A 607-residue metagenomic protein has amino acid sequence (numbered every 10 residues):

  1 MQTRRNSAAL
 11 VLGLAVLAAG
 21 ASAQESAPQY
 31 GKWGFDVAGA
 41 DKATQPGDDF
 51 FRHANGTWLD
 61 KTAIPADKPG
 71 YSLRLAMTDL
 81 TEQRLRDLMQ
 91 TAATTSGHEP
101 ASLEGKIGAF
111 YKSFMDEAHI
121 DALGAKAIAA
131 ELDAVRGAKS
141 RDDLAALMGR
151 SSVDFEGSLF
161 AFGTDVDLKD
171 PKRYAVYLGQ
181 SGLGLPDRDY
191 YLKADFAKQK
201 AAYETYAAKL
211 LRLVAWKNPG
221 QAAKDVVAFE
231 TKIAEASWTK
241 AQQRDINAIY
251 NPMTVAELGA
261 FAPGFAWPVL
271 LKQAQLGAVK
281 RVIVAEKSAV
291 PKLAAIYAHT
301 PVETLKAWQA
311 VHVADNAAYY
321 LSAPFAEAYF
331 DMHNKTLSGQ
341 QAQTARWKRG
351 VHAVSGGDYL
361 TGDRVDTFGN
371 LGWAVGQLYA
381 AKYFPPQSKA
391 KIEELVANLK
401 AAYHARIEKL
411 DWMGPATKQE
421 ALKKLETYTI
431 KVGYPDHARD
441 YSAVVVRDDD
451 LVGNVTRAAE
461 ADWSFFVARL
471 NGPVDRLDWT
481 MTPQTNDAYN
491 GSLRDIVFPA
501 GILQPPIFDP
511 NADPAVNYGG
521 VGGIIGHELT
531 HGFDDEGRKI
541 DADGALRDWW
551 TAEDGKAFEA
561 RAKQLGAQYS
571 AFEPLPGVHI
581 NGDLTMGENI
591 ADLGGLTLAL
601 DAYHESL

Functional and structural regions predicted by a protein language model:
M1-Q24: Gram-negative bacterial Sec-dependent N-terminal signal peptides
E25-A38: Short, Gly/Pro- and small/polar-rich lid/capping loops
S26-P28, K232, F261-G264, I283-K287 (+4 more regions): Intrinsically disordered, low-complexity linker/terminal regions across diverse proteins
S26-Q29, T44-I120: Active-site-surrounding "flap" and adjacent substrate/cofactor-binding loops of secreted or lumenal enzymes, prototyped
A40-D60, Y190-L211, M586, L593-L598: Hydrophobic/aromatic-rich, well-ordered segments within soluble, folded domains that form packed cores
H53-T57, K61, L80, R84-T95 (+14 more regions): Structured segments of extracytoplasmic/periplasmic soluble domains in secreted or envelope-associated proteins
W58-T62, L185-P186, P506: Short, solvent-exposed loop/turn elements at domain surfaces
A92-N398: Noncatalytic, helix-rich "gating/capping" subdomain that lines the substrate-entry/channel surface of large enzyme
